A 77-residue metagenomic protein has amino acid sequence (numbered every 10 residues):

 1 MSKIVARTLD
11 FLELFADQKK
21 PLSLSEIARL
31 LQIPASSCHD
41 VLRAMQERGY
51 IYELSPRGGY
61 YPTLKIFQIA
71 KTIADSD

Functional and structural regions predicted by a protein language model:
M1-S76: N-terminal helix-turn-helix
